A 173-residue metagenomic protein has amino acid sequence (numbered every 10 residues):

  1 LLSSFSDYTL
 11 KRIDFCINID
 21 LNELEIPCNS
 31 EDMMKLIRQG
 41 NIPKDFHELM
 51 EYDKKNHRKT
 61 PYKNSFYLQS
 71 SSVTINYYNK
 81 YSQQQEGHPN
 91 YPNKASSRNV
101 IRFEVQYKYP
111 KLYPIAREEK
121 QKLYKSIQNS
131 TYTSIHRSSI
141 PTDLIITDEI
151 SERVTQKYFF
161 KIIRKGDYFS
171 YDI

Functional and structural regions predicted by a protein language model:
L1-D172: Structured, helix-rich domain cores that form ligand/interaction pockets
